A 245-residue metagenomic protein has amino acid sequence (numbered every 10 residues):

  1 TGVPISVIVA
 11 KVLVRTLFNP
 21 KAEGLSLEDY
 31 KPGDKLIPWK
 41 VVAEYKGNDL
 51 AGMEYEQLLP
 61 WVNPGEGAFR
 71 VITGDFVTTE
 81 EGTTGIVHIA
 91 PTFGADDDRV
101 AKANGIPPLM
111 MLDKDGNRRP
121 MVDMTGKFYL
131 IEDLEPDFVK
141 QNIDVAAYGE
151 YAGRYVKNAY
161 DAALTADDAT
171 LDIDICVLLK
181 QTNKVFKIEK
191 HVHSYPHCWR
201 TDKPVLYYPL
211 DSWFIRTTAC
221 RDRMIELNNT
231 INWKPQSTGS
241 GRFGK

Functional and structural regions predicted by a protein language model:
T1-K245: Non-cofactor substrate-recognition interfaces
